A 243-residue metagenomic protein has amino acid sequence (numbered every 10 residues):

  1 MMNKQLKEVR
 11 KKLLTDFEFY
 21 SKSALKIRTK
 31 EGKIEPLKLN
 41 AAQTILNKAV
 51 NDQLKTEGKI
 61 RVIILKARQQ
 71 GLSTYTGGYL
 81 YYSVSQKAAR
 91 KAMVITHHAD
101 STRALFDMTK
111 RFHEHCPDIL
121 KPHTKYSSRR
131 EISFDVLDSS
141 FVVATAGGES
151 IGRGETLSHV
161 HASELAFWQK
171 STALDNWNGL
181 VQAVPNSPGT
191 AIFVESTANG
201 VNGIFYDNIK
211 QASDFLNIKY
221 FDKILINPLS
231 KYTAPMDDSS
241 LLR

Functional and structural regions predicted by a protein language model:
M2-R243: Phosphate/NTP-binding elements of NTP-utilizing enzymes
